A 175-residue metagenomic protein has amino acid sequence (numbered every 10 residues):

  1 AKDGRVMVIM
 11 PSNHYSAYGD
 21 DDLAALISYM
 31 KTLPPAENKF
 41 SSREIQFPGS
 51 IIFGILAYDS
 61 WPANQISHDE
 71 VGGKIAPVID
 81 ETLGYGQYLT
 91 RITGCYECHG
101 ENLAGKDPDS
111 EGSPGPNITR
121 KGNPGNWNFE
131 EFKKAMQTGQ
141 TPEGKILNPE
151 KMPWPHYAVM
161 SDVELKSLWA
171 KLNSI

Functional and structural regions predicted by a protein language model:
A1, K134, T138-P142: Glycine-rich, acidic and aromatic/proline-enriched surface loops and short helix-turn segments that act as binding
A1-P48: Extracytoplasmic c-type cytochrome modules immediately beyond a signal peptide or single-pass transmembrane anchor
V6-G19, F47-A57, G100-K134, P149-V163: Gly/Gly-Pro-rich "capping" loops immediately C-terminal to redox-active cysteine motifs in periplasmic/lumenal
L26, G86, T93-N102, F132 (+2 more regions): The canonical Cys-X-X-Cys-His
M30-L33, E37, F129, E143 (+4 more regions): Ligand-binding pocket scaffold of soluble enzyme catalytic domains
K31-P34, H99, Q137-Q140: Protein kinase-like catalytic domain
F53-R91: Electrostatic cytochrome c docking/interface patches
